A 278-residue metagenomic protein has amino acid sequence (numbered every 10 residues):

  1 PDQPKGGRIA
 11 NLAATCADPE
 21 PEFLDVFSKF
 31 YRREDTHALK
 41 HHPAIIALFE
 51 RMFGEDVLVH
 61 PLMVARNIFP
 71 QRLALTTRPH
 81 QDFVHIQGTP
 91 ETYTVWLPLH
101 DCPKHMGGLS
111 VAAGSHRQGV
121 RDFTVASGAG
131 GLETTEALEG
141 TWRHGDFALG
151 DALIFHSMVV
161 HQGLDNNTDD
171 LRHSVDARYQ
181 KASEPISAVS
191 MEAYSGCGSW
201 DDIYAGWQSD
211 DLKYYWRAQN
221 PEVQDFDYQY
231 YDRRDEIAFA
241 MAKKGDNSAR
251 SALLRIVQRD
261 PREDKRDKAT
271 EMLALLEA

Functional and structural regions predicted by a protein language model:
P1-P79, H85-I86: Non-heme Fe(II)-dependent double-stranded beta-helix
E55-L58, Q81-P90, L97-G108, G114-H116: Active-site region of the double-stranded beta-helix
I86-K104, D146-L149, I154, R178-K181: Short, conserved beta-strand element in jelly-roll/cupin
C102-Q162: Double-stranded beta-helix
V159-S251, R255: Non-heme Fe(II)/2-oxoglutarate
Y230-R234, P261-R266: Positions within the helices of HEAT/ARM-like alpha-solenoid repeats
K244, I256, M272-A278: TPR/TPR-like alpha-solenoid repeats
R250, V257-Q258, R266, L273: Heptad-repeat amphipathic alpha-helical coiled-coil interaction surface used for oligomerization/assembly
